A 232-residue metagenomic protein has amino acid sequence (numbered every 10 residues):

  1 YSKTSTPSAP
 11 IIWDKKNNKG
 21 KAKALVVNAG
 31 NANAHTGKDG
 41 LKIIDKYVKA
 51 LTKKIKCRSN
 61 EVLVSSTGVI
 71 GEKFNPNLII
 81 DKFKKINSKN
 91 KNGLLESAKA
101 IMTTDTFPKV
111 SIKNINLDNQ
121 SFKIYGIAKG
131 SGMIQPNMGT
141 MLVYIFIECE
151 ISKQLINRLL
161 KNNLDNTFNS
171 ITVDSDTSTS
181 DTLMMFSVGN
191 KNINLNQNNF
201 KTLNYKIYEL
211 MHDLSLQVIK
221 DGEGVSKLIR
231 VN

Functional and structural regions predicted by a protein language model:
S2-G30, A34-T36, I44-K54: Active-site cofactor/substrate anionic-group-binding motifs, chiefly glycine- and Lys/Arg-rich phosphate-binding loops
K3, T36-I43, I151-L155, N199-T202: Short alpha-helix boundary/capping segments
I11-W13, V143-E148, V231-N232: Short, well-ordered beta-strand elements within core beta-sheets of diverse protein domains
K15-K21, M133-N137, D176-T179: Short glycine/proline-enriched loop/turn "hinge" motifs that connect secondary-structure elements and lie
L25, A29-K38, N60-I79, T172-N194 (+1 more regions): Short, surface-exposed loop/turn segments at secondary-structure boundaries that line and modulate
D45-K46, A50-F168: Glycine-rich, mobile lid/loop segments that gate access to catalytic sites or pores
C57-E61, N92-A98, I112, F168-S180 (+1 more regions): Flexible, glycine/charged-enriched surface loops at secondary-structure junctions
F186-N232: A glycine- and small/hydrophobic-rich beta-loop-beta segment that serves as a flexible "lid/hinge" or phosphate-binding
